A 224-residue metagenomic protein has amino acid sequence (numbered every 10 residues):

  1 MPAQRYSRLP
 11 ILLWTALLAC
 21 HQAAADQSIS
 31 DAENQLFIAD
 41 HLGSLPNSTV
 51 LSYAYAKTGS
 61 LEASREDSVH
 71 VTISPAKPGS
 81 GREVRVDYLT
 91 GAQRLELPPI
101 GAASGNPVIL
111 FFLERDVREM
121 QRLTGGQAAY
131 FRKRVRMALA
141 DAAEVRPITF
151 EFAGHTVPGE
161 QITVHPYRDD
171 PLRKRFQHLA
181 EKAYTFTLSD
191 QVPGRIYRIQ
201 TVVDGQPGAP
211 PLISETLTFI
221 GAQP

Functional and structural regions predicted by a protein language model:
M1-P2, P224: Short, intrinsically disordered, low-complexity terminal/loop segments
P2-I11: Bacterial N-terminal signal peptides that target proteins for export
P10-A19: Bacterial N-terminal signal peptides
H21-A25: Sec/Tat signal peptide C-region and signal peptidase I cleavage site
D26-I100, G125-P224: Acidic, serine/threonine-rich low-complexity disordered tracts
R94-E119: Surface-exposed, glycine/proline- and aromatic-rich loop segments on solvent-exposed faces across compartments
R118-G126: Extracellular/luminal beta-rich ligand-recognition and adhesion surfaces characterized by aromatic-Gly/Pro-enriched
